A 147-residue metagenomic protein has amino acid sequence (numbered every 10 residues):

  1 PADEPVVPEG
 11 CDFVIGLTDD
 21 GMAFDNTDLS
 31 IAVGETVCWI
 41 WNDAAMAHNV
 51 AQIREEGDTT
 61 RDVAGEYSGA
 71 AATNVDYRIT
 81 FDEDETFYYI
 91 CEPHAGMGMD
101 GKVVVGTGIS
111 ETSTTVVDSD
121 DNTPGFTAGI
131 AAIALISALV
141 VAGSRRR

Functional and structural regions predicted by a protein language model:
P1-A2, E111-R147: Secretory targeting signatures
P1-T123: Extracytoplasmic copper-binding redox domains, predominantly the cupredoxin/blue-copper superfamily
